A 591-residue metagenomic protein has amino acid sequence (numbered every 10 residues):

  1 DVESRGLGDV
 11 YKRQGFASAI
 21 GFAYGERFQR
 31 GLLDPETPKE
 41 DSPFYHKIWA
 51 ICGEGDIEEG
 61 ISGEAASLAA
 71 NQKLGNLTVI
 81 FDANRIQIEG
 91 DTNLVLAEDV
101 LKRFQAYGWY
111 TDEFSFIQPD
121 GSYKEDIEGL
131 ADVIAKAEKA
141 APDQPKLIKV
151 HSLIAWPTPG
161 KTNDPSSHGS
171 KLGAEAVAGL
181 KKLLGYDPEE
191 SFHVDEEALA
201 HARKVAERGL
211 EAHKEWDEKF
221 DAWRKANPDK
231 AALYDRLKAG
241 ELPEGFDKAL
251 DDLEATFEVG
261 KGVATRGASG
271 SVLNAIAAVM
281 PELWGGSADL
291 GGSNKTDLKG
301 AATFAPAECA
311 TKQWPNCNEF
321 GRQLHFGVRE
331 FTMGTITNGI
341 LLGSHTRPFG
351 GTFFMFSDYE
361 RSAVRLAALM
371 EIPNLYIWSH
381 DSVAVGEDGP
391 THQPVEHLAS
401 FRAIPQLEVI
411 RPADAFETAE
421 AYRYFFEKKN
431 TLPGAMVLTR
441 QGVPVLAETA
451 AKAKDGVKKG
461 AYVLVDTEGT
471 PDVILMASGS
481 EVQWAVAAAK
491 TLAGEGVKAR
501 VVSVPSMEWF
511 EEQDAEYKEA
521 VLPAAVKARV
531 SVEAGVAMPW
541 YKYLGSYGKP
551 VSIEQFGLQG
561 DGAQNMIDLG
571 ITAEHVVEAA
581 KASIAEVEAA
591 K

Functional and structural regions predicted by a protein language model:
D1-L7, Y11: Single conserved hydrophobic/aromatic residue that forms the stacking wall/gate of nucleotide- or nucleobase-binding
S4-R5, F28-R30, T37-Y45, E58 (+3 more regions): Thiamine diphosphate
G8, E36, F44-E59, L77-T78 (+4 more regions): A short, small-residue-rich loop immediately preceding and capping a beta-strand
G15-A19, E58-E64, F331-T335, D358-R361 (+1 more regions): Short glycine/serine/threonine-rich phosphate/pyrophosphate-binding segments that cradle anionic phosphate groups
S152-T158, T162-E244: Terminal amphipathic helices with adjacent charged low-complexity linkers/tails
E218-P373, N430, K452-V463, G469-P471 (+3 more regions): Non-catalytic terminal/interface segments that mediate subunit docking, oligomerization, and allosteric communication
H392-V395: Flexible, small-/acidic-enriched active-site or ligand-binding loops
